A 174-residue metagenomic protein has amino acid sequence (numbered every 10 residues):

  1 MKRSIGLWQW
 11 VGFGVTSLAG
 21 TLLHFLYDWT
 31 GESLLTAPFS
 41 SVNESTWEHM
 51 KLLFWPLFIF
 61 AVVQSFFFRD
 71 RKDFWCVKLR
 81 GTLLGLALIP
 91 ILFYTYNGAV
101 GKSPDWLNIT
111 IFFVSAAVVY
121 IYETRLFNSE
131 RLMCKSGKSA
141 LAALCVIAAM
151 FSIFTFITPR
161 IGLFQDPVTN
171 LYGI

Functional and structural regions predicted by a protein language model:
M1-G12: N-terminal membrane topogenic signal
V15-E32, S152-P159: Alpha-helical transmembrane segments of multi-pass membrane proteins
G20, H24, F60, V77-Y94: Small-polar-interrupted transmembrane alpha-helices in polytopic inner-membrane proteins
P38-K51, G173-I174: Short aromatic-rich membrane-water interface segments that cap or initiate transmembrane helices in multi-pass membrane
K51-Q64, F113-R125: Hydrophobic cores of alpha-helical transmembrane segments in multi-pass inner/ER membrane proteins, independent
R71, T95-W106: Membrane-interface helix caps and helix-loop-helix hairpins in membrane proteins
G85-I89, I109-R125, V146-M150: Hydrophobic alpha-helical membrane segments
F127-I174: Terminal transmembrane helical module of multi-pass membrane proteins
